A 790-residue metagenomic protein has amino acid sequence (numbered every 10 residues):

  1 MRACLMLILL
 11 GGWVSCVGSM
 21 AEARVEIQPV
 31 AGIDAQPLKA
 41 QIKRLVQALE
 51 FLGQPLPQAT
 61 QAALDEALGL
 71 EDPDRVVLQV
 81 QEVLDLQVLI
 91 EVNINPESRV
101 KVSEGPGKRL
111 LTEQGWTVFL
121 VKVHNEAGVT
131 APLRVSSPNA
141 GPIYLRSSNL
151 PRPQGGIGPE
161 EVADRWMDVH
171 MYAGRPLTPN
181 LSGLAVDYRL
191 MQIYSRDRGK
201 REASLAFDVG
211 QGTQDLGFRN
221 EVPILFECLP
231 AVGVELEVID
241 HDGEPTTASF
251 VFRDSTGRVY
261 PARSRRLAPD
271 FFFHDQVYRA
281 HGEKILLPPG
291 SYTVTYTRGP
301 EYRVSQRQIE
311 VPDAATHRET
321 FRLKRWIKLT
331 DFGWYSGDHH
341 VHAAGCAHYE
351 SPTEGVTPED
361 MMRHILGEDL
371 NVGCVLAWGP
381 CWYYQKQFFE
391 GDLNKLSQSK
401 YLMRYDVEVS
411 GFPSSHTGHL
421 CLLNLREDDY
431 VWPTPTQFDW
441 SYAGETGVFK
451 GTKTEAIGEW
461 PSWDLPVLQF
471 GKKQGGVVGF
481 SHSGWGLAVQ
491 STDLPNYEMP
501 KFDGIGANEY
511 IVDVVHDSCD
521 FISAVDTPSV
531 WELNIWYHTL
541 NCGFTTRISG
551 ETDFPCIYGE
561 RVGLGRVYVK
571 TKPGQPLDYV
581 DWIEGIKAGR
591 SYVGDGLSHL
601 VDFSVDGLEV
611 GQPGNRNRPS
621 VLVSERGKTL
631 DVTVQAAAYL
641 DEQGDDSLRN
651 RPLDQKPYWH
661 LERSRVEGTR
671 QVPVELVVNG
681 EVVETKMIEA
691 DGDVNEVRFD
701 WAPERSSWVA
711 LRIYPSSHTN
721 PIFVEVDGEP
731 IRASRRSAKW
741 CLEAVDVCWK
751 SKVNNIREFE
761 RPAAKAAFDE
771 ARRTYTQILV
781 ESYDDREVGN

Functional and structural regions predicted by a protein language model:
C4-V17: Bacterial N-terminal signal peptides
G18-V25: Boundary at the C-terminal end of the N-terminal hydrophobic targeting segment
A31, A35-Q36, R44, Q58 (+8 more regions): Long, low-hydrophobicity ectodomains and other hydrophilic envelope-associated domains
G32-T60, S249-V251, Y335-H340: Mature N-terminal segment immediately following signal peptide/propeptide cleavage in secreted/periplasmic
Q36, A40-K43, Q47, A62 (+9 more regions): Solvent-exposed, polar/charged alpha-helical surfaces in well-ordered, non-transmembrane soluble domains, broadly
Q47-P57, G69-P73, D85-L89, T297 (+6 more regions): Sec-exported extracytoplasmic/periplasmic mature domains
R152, W166, M171-Y188, R198-N220 (+10 more regions): C-terminal functional module detector
S305, T330-I548, T552, Y558 (+1 more regions): Catalytic cores of extracellular degradative/oxidative enzymes
